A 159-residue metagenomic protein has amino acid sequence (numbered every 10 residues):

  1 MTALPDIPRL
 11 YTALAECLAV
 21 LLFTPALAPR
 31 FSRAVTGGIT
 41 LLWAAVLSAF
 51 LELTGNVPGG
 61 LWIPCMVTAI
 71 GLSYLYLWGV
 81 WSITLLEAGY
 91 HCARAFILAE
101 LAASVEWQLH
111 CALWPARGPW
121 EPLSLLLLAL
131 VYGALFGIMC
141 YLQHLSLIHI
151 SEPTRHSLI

Functional and structural regions predicted by a protein language model:
M1-E16: Hydrophobic transmembrane alpha-helical segments in integral membrane proteins
L14-L22, M66-W78, F96-E106, P122-Q143 (+1 more regions): Membrane-embedded alpha-helical segments, specifically the hydrophobic cores of selected transmembrane helices
T24-F31, E52-P58: Short, hydrophobic transmembrane alpha-helix segments
A26-V35, G79-Y90: Membrane-helix interface "capping/anchor" motifs
V35-T40, G89-I97: Cytoplasmic-side transmembrane-helix entry/capping segments in multi-pass membrane proteins
I39-G55, A103: A generic, lipid-embedded transmembrane alpha helix
A49-N56, W107-A116: Juxtamembrane "helix-exit" motif on the non-cytosolic side of transmembrane helices
S146-I159: Residue-level detector of conserved catalytic or cofactor/ligand-binding positions in enzyme active sites
